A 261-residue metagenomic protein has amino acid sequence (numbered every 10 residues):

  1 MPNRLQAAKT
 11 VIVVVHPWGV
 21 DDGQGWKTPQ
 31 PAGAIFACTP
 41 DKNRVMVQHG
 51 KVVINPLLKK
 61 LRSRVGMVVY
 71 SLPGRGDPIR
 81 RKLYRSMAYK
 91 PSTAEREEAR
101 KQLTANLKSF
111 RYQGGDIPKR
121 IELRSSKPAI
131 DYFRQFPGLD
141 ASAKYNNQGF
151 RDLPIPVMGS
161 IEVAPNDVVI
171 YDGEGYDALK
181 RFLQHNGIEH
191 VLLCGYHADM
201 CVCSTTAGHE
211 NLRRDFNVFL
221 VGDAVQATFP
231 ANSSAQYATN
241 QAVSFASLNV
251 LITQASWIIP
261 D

Functional and structural regions predicted by a protein language model:
M1-V11, P17-F36, P40-D41, K51 (+2 more regions): Active-site-adjacent betaalpha module
M46, G50: Short catalytic helix/loop segments, enriched in acidic residues and glycine and frequently bearing histidine
S71: Substrate-contacting helices/loops that form the catalytic groove of nucleic-acid and nucleotide-polymer processing
